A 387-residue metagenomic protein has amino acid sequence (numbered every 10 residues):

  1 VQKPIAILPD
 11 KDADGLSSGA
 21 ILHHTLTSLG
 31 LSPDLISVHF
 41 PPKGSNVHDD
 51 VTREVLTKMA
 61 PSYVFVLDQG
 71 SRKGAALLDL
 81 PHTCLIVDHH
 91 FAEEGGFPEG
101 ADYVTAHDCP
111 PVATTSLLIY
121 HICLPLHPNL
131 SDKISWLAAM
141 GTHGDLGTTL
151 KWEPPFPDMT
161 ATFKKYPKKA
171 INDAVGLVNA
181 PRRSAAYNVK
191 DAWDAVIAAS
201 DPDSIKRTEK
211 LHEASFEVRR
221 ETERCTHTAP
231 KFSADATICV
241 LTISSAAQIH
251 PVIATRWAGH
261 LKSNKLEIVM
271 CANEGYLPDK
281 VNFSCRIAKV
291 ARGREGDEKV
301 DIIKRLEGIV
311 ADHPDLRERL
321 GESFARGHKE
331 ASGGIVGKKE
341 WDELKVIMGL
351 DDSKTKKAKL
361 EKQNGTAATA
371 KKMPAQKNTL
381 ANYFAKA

Functional and structural regions predicted by a protein language model:
V1-A174, R220-E223, S233-T242, A247-A387: Replace "Mg2+/Mn2+-dependent" with "divalent metal-dependent
R183-V189, K356-K359: Terminal targeting/leader modules
N188-I238: Oxyanion-binding "anion nests"
